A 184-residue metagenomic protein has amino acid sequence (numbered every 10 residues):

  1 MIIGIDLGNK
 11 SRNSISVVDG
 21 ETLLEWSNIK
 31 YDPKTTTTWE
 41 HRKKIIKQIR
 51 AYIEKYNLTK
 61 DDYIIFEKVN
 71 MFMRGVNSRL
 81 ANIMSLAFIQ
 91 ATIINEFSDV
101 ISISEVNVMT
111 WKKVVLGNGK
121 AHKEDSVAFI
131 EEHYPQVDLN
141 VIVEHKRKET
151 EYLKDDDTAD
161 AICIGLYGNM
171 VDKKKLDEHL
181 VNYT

Functional and structural regions predicted by a protein language model:
M1-T184: Phosphate- and other anionic-substrate recognition elements at nucleic-acid/protein interfaces
